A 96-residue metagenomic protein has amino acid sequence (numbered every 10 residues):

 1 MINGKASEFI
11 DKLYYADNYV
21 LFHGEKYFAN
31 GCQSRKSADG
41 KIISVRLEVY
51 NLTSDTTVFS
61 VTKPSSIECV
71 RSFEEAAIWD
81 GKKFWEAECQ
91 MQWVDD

Functional and structural regions predicted by a protein language model:
M1-Y19: Short acidic, Pro/Gly- and aromatic-enriched capping/linker segments at domain boundaries
G4, Y27, K36, E74-E75 (+1 more regions): N-terminal cationic amphipathic segment used for targeting or macromolecule association
I10-D11, L21, Y50, R71 (+1 more regions): N-terminal non-cleavable signal-anchor helices
Y14-L52: Amphipathic, interaction-prone secondary-structure segments
G24-Y27, C32, D55, P64 (+2 more regions): Short linear sequence elements within intrinsically disordered, low-complexity coil regions
D39-S72: Intrinsically disordered, low-complexity regulatory segments enriched in Ser/Thr/Pro and charged residues
F59-D96: Mixed-charge, Lys/Arg-enriched low-complexity segments
